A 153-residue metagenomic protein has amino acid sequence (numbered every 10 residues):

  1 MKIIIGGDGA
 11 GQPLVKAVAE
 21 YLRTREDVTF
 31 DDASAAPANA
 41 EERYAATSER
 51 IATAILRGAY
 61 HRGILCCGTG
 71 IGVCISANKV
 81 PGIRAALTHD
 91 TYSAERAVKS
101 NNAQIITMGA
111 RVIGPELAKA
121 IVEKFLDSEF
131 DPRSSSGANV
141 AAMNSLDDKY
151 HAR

Functional and structural regions predicted by a protein language model:
M1: Nucleotide donor/acceptor-binding cores
I4-G6, A10-P13, T91-R153: C-terminal binding/interaction regions
I4-T24, T29: Glycine-rich phosphate/diphosphate-binding loop of Rossmann-like nucleotide-binding domains
A17-R25, A54, S76, V80 (+2 more regions): Alpha-helical structural signal in soluble globular domains
V28-A40: A short beta-strand-loop structural module common to alpha/beta enzyme folds
A35-A38, G68-I71, T91-S93, R111-V112: Acidic, glycine-rich active-site loops and adjacent beta-strand->loop/helix elements that engage anionic groups
T47-T88: Helix-adjacent hinge/juxtasegments
